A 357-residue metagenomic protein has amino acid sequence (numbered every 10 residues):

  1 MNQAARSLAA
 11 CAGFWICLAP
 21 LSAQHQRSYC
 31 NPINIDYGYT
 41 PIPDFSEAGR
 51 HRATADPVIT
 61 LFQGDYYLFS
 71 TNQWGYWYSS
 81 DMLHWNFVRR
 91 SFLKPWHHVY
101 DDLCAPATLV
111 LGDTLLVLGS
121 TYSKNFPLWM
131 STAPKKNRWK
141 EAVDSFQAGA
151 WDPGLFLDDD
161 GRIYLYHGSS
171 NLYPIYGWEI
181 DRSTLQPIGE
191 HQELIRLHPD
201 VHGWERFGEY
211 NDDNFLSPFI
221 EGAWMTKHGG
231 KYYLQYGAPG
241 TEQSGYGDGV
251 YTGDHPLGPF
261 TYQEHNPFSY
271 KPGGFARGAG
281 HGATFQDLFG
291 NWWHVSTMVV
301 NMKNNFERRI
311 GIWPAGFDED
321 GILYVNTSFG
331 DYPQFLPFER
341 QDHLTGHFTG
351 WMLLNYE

Functional and structural regions predicted by a protein language model:
M1-Q26: Bacterial Sec-dependent N-terminal signal peptides
A23-E357: Carbohydrate-active catalytic/glycan-binding domains of CAZyme proteins, especially the secreted or lumenal ectodomains
